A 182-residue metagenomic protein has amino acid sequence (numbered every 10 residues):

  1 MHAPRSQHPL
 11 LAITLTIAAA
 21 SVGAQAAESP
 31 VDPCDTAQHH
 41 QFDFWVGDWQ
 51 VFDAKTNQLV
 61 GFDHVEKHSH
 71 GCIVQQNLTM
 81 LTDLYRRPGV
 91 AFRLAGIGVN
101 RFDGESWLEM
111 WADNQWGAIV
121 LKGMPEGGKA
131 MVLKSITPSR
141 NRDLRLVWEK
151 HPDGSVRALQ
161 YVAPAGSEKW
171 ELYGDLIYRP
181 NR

Functional and structural regions predicted by a protein language model:
H2-L11: Bacterial N-terminal signal peptides that target proteins for export
A12-S21: Bacterial N-terminal signal peptides
A26-R182: Hydrophobic small-molecule pocket/channel-lining residues, especially in calycin-type beta-barrels
